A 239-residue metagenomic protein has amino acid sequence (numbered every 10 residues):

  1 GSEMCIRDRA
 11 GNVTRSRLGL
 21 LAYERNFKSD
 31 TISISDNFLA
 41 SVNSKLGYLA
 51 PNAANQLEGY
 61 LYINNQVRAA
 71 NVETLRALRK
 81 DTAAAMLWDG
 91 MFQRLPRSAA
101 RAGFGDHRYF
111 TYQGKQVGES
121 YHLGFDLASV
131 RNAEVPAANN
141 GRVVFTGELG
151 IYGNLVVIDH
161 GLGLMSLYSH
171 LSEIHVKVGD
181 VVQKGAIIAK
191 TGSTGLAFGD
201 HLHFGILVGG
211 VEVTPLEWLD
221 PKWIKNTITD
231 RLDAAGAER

Functional and structural regions predicted by a protein language model:
G1-C5: Short, small-residue-biased leader/transition segments that mark boundaries at the very start of proteins
R7-R15: Short acidic/polar inter-strand loop motif in beta-rich domains
R9, Y23-R25, L207-V211: Short coil/turn motifs at secondary-structure junctions
N12, Q56-G59, L75, V130 (+2 more regions): A generic signature of intrinsically disordered, low-complexity regions enriched in glycine/proline and charged/polar
R15-T111, I228-R239: Polar/charged, compositionally biased leader and regulatory segments
F92-E238: Catalytic cores of peptidoglycan-degrading enzymes
